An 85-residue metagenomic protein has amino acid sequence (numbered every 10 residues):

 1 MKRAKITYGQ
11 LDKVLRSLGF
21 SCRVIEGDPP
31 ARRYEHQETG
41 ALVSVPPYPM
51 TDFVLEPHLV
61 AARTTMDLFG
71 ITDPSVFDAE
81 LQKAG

Functional and structural regions predicted by a protein language model:
M1-K2: Solvent-exposed, charged helical/coil patches that constitute nucleic-acid or partner-interaction surfaces
K5-S21: Amphipathic alpha-helical segments
T7, V54-L55, D73: A diffuse structural propensity rather than consistent per-protein peaks
G19-E26, D73-V76: Short, charged helix-to-loop "capping" segments that act as catalytic/coupling loops
C22-V60: A short, structured beta-strand/loop element
L59-G85: C-terminal structural segments of small proteins and small subunits
